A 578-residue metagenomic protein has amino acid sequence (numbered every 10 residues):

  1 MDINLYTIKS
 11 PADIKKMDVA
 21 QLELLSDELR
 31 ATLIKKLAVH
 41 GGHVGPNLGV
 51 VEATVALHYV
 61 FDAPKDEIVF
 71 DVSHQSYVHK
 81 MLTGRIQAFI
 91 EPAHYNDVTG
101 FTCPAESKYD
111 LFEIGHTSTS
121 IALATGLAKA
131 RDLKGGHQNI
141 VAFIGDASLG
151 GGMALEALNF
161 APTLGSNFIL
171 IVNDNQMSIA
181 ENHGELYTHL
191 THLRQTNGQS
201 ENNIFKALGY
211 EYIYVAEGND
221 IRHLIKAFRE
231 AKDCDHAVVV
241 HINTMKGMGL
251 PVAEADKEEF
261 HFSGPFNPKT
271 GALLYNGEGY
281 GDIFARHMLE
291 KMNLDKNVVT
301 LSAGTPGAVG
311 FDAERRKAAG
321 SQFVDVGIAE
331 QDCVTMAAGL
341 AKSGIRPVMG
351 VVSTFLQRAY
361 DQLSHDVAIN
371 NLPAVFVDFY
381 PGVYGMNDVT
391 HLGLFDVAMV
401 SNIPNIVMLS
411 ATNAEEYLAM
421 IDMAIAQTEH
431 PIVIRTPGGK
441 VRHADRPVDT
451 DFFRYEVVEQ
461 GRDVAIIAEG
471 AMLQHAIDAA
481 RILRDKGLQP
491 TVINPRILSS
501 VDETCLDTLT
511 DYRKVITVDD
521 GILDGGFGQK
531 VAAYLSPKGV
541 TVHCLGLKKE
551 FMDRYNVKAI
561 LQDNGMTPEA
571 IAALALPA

Functional and structural regions predicted by a protein language model:
M1-M81, E217, I221: N-terminal amphipathic, basic-rich helices that act as targeting or association modules
A31-A38, D97-E113, G135-V141, D312-V324 (+4 more regions): Glycine/charged-rich beta-loop-alpha catalytic/anionic-binding loops adjacent to active sites
H43-L164, V298, A303, D312-A313: Cofactor-binding active-site loop characterized by glycine-rich and histidine/acidic residues
E67, L250-Q357, Q362-L372, A468-G470: Non-catalytic terminal/interface segments that mediate subunit docking, oligomerization, and allosteric communication
V72-Y77, I144-G151, V172-S178, G218-N219 (+10 more regions): Acidic, glycine-rich active-site loops and adjacent beta-strand->loop/helix elements that engage anionic groups
A88-V98, T163-M177, A368-Y380: A glycine-rich helix N-cap at a beta->alpha junction
D110-F266, A272-L273, G277, G281-D282 (+2 more regions): Glycine-rich ThDP/TPP pyrophosphate-binding loop and its adjacent helix/strand module within ThDP-dependent enzymes
P265, L274-N276, G385-N387, I406-V407 (+1 more regions): Peripheral docking tails and interdomain loops at the edges of cofactor- or intermediate-handling domains
